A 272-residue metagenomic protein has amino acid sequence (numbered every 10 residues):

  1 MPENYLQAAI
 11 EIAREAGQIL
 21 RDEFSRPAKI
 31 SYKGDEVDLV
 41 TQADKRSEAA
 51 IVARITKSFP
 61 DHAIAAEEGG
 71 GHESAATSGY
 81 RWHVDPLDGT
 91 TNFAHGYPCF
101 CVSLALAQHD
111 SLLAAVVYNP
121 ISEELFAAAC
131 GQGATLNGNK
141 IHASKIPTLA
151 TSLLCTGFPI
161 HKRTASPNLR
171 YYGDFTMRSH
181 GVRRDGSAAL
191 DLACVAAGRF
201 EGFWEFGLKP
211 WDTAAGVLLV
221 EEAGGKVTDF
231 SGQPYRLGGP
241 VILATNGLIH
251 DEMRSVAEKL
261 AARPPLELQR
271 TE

Functional and structural regions predicted by a protein language model:
M1-E11, G17, L169-M177, L190-E272: Oxyanion/phosphate-interacting regions
M1-L87, P234, L248, S255 (+1 more regions): N-terminal subdomain of lithium-sensitive/metallo-dependent phosphomonoesterases centered on the IMPase/IPPase/PAP
L20, D44, I55, T90 (+6 more regions): Residue-level signal for inorganic ion chemistry
R26, F100, A128-Q132, E221 (+1 more regions): A short, compositionally biased
D38, Q42-D44, E48, E67-E68 (+7 more regions): Acidic active-site catalytic centers that drive phospho-/nucleotidyl reactions and related ester hydrolyses
I64-A66, R183-G186, D229: General beta-strand structural signal in soluble alpha/beta enzymes
S78-S122: Glycine-rich active-site/cofactor-binding loop and its immediate structural neighborhood
A105-L192, G239-E272: Acidic beta-strand-loop-alpha-helix segment within the catalytic core of divalent metal-dependent phosphate-processing
